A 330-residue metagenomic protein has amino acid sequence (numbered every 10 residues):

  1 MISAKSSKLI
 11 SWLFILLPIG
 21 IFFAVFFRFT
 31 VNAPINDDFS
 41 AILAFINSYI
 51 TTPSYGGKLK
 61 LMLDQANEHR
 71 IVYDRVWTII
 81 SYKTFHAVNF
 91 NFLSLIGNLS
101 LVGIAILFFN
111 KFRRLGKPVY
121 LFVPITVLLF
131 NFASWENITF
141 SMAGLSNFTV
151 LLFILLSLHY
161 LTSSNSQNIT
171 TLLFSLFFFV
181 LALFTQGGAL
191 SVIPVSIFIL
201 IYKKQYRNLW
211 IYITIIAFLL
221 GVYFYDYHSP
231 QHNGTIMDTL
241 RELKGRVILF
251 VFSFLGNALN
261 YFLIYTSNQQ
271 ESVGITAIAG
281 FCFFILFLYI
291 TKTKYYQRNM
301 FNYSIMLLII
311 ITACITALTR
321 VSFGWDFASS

Functional and structural regions predicted by a protein language model:
M1-F22: Start-transfer (signal-anchor) and selected internal transmembrane alpha helices of multi-pass inner/ER membrane
L17-P18, F122-L129, I213-L220, Y295-R320: Transmembrane alpha-helix segments characteristic of polytopic inner-membrane glycan-assembly/cell-envelope
N36-N91, G221-Y289: Membrane-lumen/periplasm interface segments of multi-pass, membrane-embedded glycan/lipid transferases
I46, N147-S166, L172-F177, I193: Specific aromatic-rich, kink-prone transmembrane helix
L95-P118, L156-Y160, C282-K292: Transmembrane-helix motifs of polytopic, lipid-linked glycan transferases
F108-N131, L152: Transmembrane-helix signature of polytopic, membrane-embedded enzymes that assemble or transfer cell-envelope glycans
T170-G187, V192-L200: Membrane-interface alpha helices of multi-pass inner-membrane proteins
S191-G221: Perimembrane helix-loop-helix junctions
